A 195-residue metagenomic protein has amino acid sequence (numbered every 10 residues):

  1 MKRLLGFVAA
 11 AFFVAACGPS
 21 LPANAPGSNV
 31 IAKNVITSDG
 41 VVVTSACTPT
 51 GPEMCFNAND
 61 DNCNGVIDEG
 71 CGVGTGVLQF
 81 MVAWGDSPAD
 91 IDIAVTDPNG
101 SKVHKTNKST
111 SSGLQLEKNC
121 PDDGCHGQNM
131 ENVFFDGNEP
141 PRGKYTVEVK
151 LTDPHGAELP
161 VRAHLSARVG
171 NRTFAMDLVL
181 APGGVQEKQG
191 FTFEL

Functional and structural regions predicted by a protein language model:
K2-A10: Sec-dependent signal peptide recognition, specifically the positively charged N-region followed immediately by
R3-L4, S20, G113, V179: Acidic/proline-rich low-complexity IDRs
G6, C47-T48, G85: Residue-level marker of regulatory loop/turn positions in helix-turn-helix DNA-binding domains and in histidine
A9-F12, S28: Short N-terminal leader segment in a subset of presequences, especially plant chloroplast and some mitochondrial
V14-A16: C-terminal motif of bacterial Sec signal peptides marking the signal peptidase cleavage site
G18-L21, A25, T48-G51, C120 (+2 more regions): Intrinsic-disorder/low-complexity coil detector
L21-T75: Extracellular calcium-associated, cysteine-rich motifs in secreted modular proteins
G65-L195: Intrinsic-disorder/low-complexity signal
